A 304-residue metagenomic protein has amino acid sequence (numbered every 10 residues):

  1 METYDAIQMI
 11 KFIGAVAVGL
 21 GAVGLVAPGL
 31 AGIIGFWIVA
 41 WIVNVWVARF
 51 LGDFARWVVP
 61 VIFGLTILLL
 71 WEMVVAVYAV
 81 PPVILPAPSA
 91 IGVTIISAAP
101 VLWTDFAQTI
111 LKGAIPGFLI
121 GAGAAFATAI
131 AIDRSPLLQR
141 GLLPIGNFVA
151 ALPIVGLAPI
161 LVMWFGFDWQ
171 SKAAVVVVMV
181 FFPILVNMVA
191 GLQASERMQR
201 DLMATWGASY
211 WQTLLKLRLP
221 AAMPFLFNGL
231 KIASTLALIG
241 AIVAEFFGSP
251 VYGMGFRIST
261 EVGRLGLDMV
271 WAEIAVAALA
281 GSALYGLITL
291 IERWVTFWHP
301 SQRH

Functional and structural regions predicted by a protein language model:
M1-G52: Transmembrane alpha-helices
N44, P136, Q193, W271-H304: C-terminal transmembrane helix and the adjacent membrane-cytosol boundary/short C-terminal tail of inner/organellar
W46-F50, P116-G146: Transmembrane-helix boundary motif in ABC transporter permease subunits
A76-A122: Periplasmic/extracellular loop-to-transmembrane helix junction in inner-membrane transport proteins
R140-P144, N187-L226, G255-I258: Short cytoplasmic-facing helical segments at TM-TM junctions of multi-pass membrane proteins
G146-P183, A190-G191: Generic hydrophobic transmembrane alpha-helix motif, especially the helices
M163, L192, I239-V276, Q302-H304: Glycine-rich helix-loop "coupling/hinge" segments at transmembrane-helix boundaries in multipass transporters
A174-V178, W211-A244: Transmembrane alpha-helices
